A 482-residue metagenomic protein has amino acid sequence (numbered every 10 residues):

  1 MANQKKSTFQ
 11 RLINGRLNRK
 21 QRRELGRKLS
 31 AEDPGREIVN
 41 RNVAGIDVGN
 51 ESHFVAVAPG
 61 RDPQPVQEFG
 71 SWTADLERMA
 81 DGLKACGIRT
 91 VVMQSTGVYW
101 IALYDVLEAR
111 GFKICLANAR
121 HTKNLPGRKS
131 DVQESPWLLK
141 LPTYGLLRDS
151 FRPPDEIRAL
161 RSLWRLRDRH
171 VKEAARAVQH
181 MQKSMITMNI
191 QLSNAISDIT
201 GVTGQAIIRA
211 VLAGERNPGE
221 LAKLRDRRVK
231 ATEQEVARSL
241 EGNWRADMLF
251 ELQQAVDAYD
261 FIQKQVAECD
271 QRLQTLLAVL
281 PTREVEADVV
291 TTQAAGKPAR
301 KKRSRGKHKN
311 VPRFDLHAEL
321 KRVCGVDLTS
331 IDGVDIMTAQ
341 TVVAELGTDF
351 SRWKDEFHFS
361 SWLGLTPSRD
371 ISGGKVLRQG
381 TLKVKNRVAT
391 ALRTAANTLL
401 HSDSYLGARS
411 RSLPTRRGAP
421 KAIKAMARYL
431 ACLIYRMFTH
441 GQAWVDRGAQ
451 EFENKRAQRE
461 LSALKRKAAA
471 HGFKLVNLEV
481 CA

Functional and structural regions predicted by a protein language model:
M1-A482: A detector of single, family-specific signature residues that are central to catalytic or substrate-handling motifs
